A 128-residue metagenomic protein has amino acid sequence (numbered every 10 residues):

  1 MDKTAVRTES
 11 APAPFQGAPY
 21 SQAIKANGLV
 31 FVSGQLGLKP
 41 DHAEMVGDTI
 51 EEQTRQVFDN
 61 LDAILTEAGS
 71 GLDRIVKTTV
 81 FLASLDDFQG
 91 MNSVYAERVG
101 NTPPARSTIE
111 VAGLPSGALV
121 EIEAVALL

Functional and structural regions predicted by a protein language model:
M1-D59, A63-D73, L82-L128: N-terminal presequence-like segments and the immediate start of the first folded domain
